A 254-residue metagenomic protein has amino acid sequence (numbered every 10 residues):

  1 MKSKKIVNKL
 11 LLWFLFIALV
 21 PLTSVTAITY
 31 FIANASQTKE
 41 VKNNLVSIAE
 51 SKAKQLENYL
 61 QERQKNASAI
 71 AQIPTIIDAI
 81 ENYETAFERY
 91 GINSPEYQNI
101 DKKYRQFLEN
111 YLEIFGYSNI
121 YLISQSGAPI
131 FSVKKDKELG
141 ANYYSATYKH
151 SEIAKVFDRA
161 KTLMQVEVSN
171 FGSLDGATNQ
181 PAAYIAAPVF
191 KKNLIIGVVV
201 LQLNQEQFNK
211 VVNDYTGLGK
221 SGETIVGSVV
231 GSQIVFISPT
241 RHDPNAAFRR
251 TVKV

Functional and structural regions predicted by a protein language model:
M1-K4: Short, Lys/Arg-rich, polar N-terminal cytosolic tail immediately upstream of the first transmembrane signal-anchor
I6-E96, Q106-I120, Q125, V166 (+1 more regions): Juxtamembrane extracytoplasmic/periplasmic/luminal helical "stalk" adjacent to the first N-terminal
A18, T85-A86, V133-L139, T147-Y148 (+2 more regions): Intrinsic low-complexity, intrinsically disordered coil/linker regions enriched in small/polar and charged residues
I76, V166-S169, Q207-K210, D214: Conserved helix-loop functional segments at active or binding sites
D78-I80, P129-V133, V235: Short acidic/His/Gly/Ser-rich catalytic and metal-binding motifs that mark active-site loops of diverse hydrolases
R105-Q202: Extracytoplasmic/periplasmic ligand-binding sensor regions of membrane-associated signaling proteins
